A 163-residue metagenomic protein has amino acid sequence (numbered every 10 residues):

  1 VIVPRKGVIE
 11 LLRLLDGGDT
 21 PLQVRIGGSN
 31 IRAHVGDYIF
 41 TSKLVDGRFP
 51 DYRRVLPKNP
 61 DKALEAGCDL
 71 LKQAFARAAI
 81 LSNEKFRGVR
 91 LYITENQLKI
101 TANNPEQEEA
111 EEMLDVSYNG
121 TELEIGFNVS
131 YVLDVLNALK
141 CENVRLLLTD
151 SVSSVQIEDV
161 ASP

Functional and structural regions predicted by a protein language model:
V1-V45, P60-P163: DNA polymerase processivity clamps
R48: Glycine-rich, pocket-lining loop/helix-strand segments that form or immediately flank
V55-K58: Short hinge/gating elements
